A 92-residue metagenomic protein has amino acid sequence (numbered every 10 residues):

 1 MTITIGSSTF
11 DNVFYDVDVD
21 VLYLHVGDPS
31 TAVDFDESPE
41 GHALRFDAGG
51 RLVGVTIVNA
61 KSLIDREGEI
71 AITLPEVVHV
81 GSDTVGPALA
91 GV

Functional and structural regions predicted by a protein language model:
M1-L22: Short, compositionally biased leader-like segments
M1-S8, T31-E37, V80: Short, solvent-exposed secondary-structure boundary motifs
F10-V13, L44, E69: Phosphate/ribose-recognition catalytic cores of enzymes acting on nucleotide-derived substrates
Y15, A43-L44, A88-G91: Peripheral terminal and inter-domain segments
V19, H25, T31, G91-V92: N-terminal intrinsically disordered, cationic/polar leader segments that include organellar targeting peptides
H25-S62: Amphipathic, hydrophobic secondary-structure cores in small proteins
S62-P75: A short, polar/charged loop-to-alpha-helix boundary motif
V78-V92: Cysteine/selenocysteine-centered motifs that mediate thiol-based redox chemistry or coordinate metal-sulfur cofactors
